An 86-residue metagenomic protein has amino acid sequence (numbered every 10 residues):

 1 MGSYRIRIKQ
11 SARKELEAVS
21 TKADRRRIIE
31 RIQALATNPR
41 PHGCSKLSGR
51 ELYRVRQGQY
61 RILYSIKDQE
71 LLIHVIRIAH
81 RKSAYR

Functional and structural regions predicted by a protein language model:
M1-I29, Q57, S65-R86: Enriched for short, Lys/Arg-rich terminal
E30-V55, S83-Y85: A short, surface-exposed loop/turn module that caps and links secondary-structure elements
